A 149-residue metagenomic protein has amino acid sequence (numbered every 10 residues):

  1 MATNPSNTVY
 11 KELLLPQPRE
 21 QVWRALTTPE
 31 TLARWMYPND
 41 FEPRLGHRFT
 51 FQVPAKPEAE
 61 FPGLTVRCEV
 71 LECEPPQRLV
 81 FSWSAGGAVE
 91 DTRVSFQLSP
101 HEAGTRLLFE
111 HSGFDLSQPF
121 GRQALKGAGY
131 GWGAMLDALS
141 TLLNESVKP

Functional and structural regions predicted by a protein language model:
M1-E42: Hydrophobic ligand-binding cavity/cleft-lining segments
Y10, E30-T65, R78: Short beta-edge strand/loop motif at the mouth of beta-sheet-based domains
E12-P16, E42, Q52, E69 (+1 more regions): Generic structural detector for well-ordered beta-strands
V22, L32, F49, V70 (+4 more regions): Hydrophobic pocket/interface hotspot
A25, W35, Q52, S82 (+1 more regions): Residues that scaffold the ATP/ADP-binding catalytic core of kinase and kinase-like folds
D40, P57-A103, S112-D115: Hydrophobic-ligand binding "helix-grip"
F114-P149: A conserved amphipathic terminal alpha-helix motif
